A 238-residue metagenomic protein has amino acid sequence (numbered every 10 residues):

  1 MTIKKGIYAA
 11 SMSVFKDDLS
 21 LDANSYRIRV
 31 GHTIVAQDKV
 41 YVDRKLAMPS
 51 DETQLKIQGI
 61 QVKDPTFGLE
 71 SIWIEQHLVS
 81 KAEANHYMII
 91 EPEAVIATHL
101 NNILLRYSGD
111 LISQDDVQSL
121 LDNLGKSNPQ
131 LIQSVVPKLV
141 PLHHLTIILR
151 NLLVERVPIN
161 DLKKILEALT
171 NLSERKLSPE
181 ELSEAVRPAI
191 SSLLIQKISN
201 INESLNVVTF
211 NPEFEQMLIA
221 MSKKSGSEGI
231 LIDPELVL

Functional and structural regions predicted by a protein language model:
M1-L238: Membrane-embedded alpha-helical signal segments
